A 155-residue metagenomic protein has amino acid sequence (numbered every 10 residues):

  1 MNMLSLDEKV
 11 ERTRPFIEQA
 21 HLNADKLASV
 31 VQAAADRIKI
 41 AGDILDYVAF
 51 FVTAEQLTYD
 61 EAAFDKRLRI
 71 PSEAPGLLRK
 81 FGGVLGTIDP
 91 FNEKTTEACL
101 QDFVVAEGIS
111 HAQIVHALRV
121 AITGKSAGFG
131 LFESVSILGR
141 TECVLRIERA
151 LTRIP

Functional and structural regions predicted by a protein language model:
N2-E107: Small-residue-rich helix-loop
E18-D25, I147-P155: Short, intrinsically disordered, low-complexity segments enriched in Ser/Thr and Pro
E93-I154: Charged substrate- and nucleic-acid-binding regions of tRNA-handling and nucleotidyl-transfer enzymes, centered on
